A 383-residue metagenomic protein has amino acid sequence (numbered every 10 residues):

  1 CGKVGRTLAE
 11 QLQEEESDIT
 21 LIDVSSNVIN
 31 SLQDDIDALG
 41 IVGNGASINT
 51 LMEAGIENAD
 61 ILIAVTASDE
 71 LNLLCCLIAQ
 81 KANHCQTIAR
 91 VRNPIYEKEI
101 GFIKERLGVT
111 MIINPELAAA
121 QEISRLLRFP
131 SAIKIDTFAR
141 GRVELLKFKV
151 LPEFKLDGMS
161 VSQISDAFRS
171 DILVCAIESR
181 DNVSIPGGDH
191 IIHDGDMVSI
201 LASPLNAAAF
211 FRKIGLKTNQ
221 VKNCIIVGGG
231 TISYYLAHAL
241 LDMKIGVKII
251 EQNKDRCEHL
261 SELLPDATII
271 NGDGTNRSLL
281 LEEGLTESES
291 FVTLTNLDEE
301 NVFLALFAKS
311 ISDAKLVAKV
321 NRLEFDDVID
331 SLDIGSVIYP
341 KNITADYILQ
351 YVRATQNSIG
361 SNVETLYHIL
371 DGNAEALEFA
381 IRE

Functional and structural regions predicted by a protein language model:
C1-E383: Cytosolic regulatory regions of ion transport systems
